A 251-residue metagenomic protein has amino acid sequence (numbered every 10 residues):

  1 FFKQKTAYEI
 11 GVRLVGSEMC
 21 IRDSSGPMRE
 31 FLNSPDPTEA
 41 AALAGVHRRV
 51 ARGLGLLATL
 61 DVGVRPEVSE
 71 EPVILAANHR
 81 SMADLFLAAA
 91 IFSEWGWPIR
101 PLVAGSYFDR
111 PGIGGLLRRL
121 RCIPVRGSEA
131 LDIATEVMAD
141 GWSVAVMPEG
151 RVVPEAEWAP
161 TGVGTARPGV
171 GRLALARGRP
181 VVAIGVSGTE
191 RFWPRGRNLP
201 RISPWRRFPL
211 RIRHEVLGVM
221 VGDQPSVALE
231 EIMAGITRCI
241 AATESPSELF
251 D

Functional and structural regions predicted by a protein language model:
F1-D23: Single conserved hydrophobic/aromatic residue that forms the stacking wall/gate of nucleotide- or nucleobase-binding
L43, H47-H79: Helix-to-loop junction immediately C-terminal to a conserved catalytic motif
S69-G127: Catalytic core of membrane glycerolipid acyltransferases/transacylases, capturing the structured, soluble-facing
E71-A77, W142-G150, R179: Generic beta-sheet signal
I91, L116, E136, R172-A176: Hydrophobic/aromatic ligand-binding patch that stacks against planar heteroaromatic rings of cofactors or nucleotides
V137-G171: Catalytic-site beta-strand/loop segments enriched in glycine and acidic/polar residues
W158-V227: A cross-family acyltransferase "interaction/gating" segment
